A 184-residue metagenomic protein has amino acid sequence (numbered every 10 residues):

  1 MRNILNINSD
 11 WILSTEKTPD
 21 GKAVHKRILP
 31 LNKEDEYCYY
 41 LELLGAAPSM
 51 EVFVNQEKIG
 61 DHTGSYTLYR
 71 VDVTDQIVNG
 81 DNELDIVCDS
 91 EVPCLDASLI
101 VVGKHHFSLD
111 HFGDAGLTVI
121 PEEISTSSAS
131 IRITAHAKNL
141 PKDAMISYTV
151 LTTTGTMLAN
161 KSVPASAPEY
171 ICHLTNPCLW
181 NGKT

Functional and structural regions predicted by a protein language model:
M1-T184: Secreted/periplasmic carbohydrate-active enzymes, especially glycoside hydrolases
